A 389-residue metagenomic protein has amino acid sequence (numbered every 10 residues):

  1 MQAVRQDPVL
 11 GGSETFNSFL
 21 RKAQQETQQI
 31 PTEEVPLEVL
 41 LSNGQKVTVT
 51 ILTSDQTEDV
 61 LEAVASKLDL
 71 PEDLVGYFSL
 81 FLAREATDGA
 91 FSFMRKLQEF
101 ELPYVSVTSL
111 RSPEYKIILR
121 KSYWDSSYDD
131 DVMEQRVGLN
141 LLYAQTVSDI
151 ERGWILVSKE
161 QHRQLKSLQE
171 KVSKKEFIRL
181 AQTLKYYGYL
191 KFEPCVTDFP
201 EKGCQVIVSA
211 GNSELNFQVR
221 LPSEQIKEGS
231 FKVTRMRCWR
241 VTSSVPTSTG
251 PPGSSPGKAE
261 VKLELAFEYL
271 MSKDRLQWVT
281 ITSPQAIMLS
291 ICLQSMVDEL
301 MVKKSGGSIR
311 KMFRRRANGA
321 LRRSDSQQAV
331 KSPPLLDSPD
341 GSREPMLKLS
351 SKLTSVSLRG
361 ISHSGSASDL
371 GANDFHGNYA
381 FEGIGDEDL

Functional and structural regions predicted by a protein language model:
M1-L389: Intrinsically disordered, Pro/Ser/Thr-rich cytosolic linker and juxtamembrane tail regions that serve as
